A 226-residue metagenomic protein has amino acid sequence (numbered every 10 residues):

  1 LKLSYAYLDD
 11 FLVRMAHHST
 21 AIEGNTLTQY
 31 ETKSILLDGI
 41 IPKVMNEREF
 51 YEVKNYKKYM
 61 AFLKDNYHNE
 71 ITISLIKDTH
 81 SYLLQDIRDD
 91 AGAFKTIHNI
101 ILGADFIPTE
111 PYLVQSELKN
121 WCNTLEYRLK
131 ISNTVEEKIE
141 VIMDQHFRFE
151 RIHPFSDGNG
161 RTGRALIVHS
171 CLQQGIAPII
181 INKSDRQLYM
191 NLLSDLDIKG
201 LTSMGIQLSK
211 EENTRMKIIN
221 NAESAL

Functional and structural regions predicted by a protein language model:
L1-D157, R161-L226: FIC/Doc superfamily catalytic core
